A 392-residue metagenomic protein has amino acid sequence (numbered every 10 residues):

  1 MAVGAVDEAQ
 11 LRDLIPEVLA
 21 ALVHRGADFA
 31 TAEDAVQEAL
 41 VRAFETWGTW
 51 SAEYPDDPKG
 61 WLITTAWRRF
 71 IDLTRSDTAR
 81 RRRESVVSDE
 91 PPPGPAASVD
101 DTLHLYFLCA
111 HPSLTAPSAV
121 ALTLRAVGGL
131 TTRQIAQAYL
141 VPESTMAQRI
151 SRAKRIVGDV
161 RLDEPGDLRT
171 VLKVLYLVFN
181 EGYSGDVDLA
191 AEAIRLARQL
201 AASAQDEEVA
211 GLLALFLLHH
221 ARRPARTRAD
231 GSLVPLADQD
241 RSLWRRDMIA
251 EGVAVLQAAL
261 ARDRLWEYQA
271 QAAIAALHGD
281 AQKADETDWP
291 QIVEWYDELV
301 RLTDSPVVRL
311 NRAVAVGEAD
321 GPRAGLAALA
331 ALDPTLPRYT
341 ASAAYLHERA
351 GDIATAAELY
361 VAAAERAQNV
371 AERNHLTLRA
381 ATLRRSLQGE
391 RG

Functional and structural regions predicted by a protein language model:
M1-A20, A30-E33, R161-K173: A short, charge-rich alpha-helical start-of-domain segment used by transcription regulators
Q10-A30, R42-T49, F107, H111 (+1 more regions): Amphipathic, Lys/Arg- and hydrophobic-enriched alpha-helical face
V18, A32-A43, L62-T65, A153 (+1 more regions): Short, small-hydrophobic-rich alpha-helical interface motif
Q37-P58, S76-T78, D159-L162, L200-S203 (+2 more regions): Sigma70-family region 2
T49, I63-S85: Arg/Lys-rich amphipathic alpha helix in sigma70-family domain 2
R81-Q134, V141-W295: Amphipathic helix-loop-helix modules that constitute alpha-helical solenoid scaffolds
